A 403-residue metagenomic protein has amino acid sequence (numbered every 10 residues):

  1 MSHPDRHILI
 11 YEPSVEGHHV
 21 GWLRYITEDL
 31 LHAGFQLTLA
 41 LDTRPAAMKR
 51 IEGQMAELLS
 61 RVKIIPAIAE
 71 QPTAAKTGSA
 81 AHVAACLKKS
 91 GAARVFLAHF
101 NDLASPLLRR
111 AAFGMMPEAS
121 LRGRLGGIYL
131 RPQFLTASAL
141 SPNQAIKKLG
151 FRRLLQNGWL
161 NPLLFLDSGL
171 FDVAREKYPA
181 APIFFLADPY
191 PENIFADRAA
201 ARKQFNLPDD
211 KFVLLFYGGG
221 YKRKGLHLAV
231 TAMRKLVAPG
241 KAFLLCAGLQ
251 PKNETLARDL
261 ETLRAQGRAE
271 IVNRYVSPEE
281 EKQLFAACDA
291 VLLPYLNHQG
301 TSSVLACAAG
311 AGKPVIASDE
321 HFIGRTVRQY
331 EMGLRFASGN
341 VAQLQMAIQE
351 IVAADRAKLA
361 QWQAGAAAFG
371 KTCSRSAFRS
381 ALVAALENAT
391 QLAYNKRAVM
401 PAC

Functional and structural regions predicted by a protein language model:
Y11, P208-K224, V230-M233, L245: Conserved donor-binding/catalytic core segment of Leloir-type glycosyltransferases
L41-A46, Y217-G219, A242-A257, R274: Glycosyltransferase donor-sugar binding loop
K63, L256-Q283: Nucleotide-activated donor-binding/catalytic signature segment of Leloir-type glycosyltransferases, i.e., the conserved
L135-F185, Y190-E192: A short, active-site helix/loop in glycosyltransferases that binds the activated sugar's phosphate group
I194-L207, R356-A357: A short helix/loop element that forms part of the nucleotide-sugar donor recognition site in Leloir-type
A290-V291, P314-D319: Short hydrophobic beta-strand element within catalytic cores of glycosyltransferases and related nucleotide-activated
Q329-Y330, L334-A342, E350-R356, K371: Conserved acidic donor-binding segment of nucleotide-sugar-dependent glycosyltransferases
A357-T372: A short, well-ordered alpha-helix in the C-terminal region of glycosyltransferases
